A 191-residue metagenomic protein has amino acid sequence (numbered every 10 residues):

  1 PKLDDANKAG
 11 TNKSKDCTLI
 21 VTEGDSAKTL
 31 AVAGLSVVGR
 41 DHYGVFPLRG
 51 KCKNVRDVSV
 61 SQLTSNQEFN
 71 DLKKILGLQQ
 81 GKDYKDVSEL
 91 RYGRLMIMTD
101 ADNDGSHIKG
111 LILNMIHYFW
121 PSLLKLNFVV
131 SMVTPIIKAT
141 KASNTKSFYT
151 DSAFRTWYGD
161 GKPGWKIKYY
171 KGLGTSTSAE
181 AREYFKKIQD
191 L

Functional and structural regions predicted by a protein language model:
P1-L191: Conserved phosphate-chemistry cores used by DNA topoisomerases
